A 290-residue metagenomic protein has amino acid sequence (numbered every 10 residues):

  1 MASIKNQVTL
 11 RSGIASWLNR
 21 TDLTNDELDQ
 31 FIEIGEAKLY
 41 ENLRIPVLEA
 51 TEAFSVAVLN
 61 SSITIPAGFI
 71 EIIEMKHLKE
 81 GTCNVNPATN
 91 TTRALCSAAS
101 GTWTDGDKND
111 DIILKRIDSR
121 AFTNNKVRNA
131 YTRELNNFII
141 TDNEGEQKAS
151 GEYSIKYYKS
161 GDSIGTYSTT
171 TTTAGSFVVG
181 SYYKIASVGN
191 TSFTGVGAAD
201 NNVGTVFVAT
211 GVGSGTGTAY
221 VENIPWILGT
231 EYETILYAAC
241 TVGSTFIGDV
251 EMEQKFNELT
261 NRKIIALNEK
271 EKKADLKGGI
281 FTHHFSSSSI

Functional and structural regions predicted by a protein language model:
M1-S16, E27-L43, K115-T170, V221-I290: Internal mixed-charge
E33-E80, G106-R120, T230-V242: Divalent metal-cofactor coordination and adjacent catalytic microenvironments
S55-A57, P66, I73-L78, T141-N143 (+4 more regions): A structural detector for beta-sheet-dominated domains
K76-T82, A186-N190, T245-F246: Short, flexible beta-strand-to-coil junctions
N84-G106, G151, Y157, T169-N223: Small/polar beta-strand repeat architecture
A94, D107-D110, K115-S119, T191-N201 (+1 more regions): Surface-exposed flexible segments
K108, A121-N125, S214: Exposed regions on extracellular, virion, or secretory-pathway luminal proteins
